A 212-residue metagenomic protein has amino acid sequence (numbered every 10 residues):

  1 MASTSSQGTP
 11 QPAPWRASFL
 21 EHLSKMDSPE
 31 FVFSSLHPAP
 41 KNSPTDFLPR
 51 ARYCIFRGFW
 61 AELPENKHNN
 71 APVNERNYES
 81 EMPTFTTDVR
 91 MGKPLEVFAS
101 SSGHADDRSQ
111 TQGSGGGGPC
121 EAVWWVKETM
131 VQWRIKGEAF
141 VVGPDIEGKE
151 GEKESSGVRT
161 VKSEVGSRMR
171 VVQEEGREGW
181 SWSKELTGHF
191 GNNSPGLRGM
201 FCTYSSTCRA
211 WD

Functional and structural regions predicted by a protein language model:
M1-D212: Binding-site signature for planar aromatic cofactors or substrates
